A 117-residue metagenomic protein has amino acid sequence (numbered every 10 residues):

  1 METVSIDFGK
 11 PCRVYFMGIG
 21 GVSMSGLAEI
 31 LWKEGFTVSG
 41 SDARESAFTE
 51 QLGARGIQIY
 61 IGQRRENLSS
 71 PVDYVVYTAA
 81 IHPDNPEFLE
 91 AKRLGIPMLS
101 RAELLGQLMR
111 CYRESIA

Functional and structural regions predicted by a protein language model:
M1-L104: N-terminal leader/targeting and accessory segments in enzymes
Q107-R113: Phosphate-binding P-loop
S115-A117: Hydrophobic alpha-helical hairpins/lids featuring a short glycine-rich hinge
